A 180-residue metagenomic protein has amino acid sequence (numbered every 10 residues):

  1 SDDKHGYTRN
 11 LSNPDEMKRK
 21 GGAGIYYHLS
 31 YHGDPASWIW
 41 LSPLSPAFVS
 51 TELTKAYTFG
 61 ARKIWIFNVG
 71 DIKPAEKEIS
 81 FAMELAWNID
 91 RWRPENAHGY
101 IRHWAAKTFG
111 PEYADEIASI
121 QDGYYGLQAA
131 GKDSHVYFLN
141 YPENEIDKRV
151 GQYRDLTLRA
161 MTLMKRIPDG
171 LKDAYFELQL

Functional and structural regions predicted by a protein language model:
S1-I89: Catalytic-core regions of glycoside hydrolase
L44-E52, A56-F59, I64-F67, P74-K77 (+6 more regions): Generic recognition of stable, solvent-exposed alpha-helical segments in well-folded globular domains
H98-L180: C-terminal non-catalytic alpha-helical accessory regions
